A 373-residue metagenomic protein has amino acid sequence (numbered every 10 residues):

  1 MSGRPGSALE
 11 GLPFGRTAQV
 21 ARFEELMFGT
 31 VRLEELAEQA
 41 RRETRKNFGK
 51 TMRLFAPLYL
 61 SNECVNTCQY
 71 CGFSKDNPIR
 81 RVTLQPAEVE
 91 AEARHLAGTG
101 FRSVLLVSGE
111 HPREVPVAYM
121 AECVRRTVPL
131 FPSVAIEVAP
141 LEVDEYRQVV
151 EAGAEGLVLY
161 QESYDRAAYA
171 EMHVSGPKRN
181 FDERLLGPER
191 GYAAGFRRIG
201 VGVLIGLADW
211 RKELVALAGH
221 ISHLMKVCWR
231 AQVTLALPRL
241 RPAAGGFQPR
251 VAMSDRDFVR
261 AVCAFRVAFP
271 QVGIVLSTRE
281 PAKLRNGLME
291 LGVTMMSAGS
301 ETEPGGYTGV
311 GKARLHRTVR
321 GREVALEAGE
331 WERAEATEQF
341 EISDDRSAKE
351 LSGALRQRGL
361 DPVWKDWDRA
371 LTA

Functional and structural regions predicted by a protein language model:
M1-E34, M225-A373: Auxiliary Fe-S-binding modules of radical SAM enzymes
A40, C68, L106, L159 (+4 more regions): Conserved, mostly hydrophobic/aromatic
R42, K46-E88: Canonical Radical SAM [4Fe-4S] cluster-binding loop centered on the CxxxCxxC motif and its immediate flanking residues
E43, L96-T99, A194, L224-C228 (+2 more regions): Change "in soluble alpha/beta enzymes" to "in soluble alpha/beta proteins
A56, A93, M120-V124, Y146 (+5 more regions): Generic structural signal for well-ordered alpha-helices, preferentially at hydrophobic/aromatic core positions
N62, E110-E114, I205-W210, A243-A244 (+1 more regions): Short, small-residue-enriched loops and turns at beta-alpha junctions that line or gate enzyme active sites
K75-A91, L96-Y192, R198-V201, I205-L207 (+1 more regions): Core AdoMet radical
E142-E151, A208-H223, P281-L291: Catalytic cores of alpha/beta
